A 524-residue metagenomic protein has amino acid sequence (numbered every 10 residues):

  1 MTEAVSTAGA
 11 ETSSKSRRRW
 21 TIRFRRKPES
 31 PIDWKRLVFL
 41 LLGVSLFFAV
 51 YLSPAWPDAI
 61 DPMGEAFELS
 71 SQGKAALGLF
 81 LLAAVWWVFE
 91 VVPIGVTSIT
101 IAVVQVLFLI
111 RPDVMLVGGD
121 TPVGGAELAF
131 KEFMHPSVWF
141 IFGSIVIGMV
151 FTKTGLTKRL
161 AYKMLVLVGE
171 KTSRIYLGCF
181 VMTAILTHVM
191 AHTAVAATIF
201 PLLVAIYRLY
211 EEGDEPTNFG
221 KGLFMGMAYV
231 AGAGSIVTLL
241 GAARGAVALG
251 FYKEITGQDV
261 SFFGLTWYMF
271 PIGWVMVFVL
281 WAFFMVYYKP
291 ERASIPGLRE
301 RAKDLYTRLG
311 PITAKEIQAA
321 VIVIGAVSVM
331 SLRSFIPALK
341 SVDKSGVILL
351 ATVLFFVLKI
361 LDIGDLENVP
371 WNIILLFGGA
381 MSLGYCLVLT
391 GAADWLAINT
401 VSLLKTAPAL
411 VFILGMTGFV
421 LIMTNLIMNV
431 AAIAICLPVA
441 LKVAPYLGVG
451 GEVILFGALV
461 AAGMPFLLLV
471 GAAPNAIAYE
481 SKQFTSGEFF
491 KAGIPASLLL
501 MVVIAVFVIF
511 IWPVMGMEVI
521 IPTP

Functional and structural regions predicted by a protein language model:
T2-D58, F142, K153, E212-A248 (+4 more regions): Juxtamembrane and boundary regions of transmembrane helices in multi-pass small-molecule transporters and channels
K27-P28, V96-D214, E367-I373, F377-L447: Membrane-embedded alpha-helical segments and adjacent helix-loop junctions characteristic of multi-pass solute
P28-K35, D61-G73, W86-V91, V123-P136 (+6 more regions): Interfacial loop-to-helix junctions that mark the boundaries of transmembrane helices in multi-pass membrane
L37, L41, A76-F80, I99 (+11 more regions): Hydrophobic alpha-helical transmembrane segments
L41-S45, L81-A84, V103, L107 (+15 more regions): Generic alpha-helical transmembrane segments of integral inner-membrane proteins, especially permease/transport modules
M63-L77, F133-V146, H192-A196, K340-A351 (+2 more regions): Structural signature of hydrophobic alpha-helical transmembrane segments
F67-S70, L82-T100, A129, T193 (+4 more regions): Flexible hinge motifs at transmembrane-helix junctions and intramembrane kinks/re-entrant loops in multi-pass membrane
A84-P93, M182-A191, Y229-L240, L332-R333 (+3 more regions): Transmembrane alpha-helix interface/packing and boundary motifs in multi-pass membrane proteins, characterized by
